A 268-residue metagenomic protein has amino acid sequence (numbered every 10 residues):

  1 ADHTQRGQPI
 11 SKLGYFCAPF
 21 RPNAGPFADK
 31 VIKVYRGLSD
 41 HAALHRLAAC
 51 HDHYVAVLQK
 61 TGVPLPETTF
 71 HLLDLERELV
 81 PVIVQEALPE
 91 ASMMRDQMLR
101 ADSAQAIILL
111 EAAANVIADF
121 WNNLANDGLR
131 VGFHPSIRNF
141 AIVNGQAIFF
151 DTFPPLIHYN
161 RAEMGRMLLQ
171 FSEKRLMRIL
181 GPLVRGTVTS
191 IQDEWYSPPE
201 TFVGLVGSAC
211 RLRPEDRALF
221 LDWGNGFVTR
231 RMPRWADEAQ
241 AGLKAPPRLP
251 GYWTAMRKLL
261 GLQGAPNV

Functional and structural regions predicted by a protein language model:
T4-V55: ATP-binding glycine-rich loop module of kinase domains
P22, L73, F140-V143: Short beta-strand micro-motifs enriched in acidic
F27-A28, V80, G145: Conserved catalytic motifs of the protein kinase core domain
K30, P64, I83, I148-F150: Protein kinase-like catalytic core scaffold
R36, V55, G62-A112: Conserved structural core of kinase catalytic domains
C50-G62, Q97-H134, R138: Conserved kinase catalytic-core helix
L129-I191: Catalytic activation segment of kinase domains across protein kinase-like and atypical kinase folds
G181-V268: Helical subdomain adjoining the active site within ATP-dependent kinase catalytic cores
